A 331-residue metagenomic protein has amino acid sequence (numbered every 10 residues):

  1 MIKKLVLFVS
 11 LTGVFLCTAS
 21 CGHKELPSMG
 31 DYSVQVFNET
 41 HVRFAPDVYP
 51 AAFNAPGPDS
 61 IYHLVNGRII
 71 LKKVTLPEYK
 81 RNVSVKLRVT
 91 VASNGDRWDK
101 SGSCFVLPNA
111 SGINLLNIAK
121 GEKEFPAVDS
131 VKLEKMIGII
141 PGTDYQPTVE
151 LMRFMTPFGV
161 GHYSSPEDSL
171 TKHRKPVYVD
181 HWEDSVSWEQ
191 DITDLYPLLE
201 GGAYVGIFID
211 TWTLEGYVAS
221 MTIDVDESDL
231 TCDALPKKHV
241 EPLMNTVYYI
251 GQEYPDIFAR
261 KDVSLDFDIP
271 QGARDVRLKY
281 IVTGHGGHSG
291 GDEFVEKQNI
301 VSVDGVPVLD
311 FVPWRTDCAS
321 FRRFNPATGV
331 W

Functional and structural regions predicted by a protein language model:
M1-S28: Bacterial Sec-dependent N-terminal signal peptides
C21-W331: Extracellular/secretory-pathway and virion-surface proteins
